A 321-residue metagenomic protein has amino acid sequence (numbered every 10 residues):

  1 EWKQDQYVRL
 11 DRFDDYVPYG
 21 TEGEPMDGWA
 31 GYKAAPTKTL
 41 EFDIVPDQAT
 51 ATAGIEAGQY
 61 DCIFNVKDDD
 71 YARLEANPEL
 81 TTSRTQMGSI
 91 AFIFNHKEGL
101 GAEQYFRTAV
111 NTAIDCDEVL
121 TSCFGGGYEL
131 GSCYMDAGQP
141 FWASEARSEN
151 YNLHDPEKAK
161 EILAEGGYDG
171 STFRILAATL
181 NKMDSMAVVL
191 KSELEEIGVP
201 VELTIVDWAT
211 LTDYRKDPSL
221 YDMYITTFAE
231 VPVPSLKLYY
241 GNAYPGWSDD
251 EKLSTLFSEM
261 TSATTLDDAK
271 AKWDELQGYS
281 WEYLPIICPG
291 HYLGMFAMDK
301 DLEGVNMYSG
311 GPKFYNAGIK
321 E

Functional and structural regions predicted by a protein language model:
E1-D47, Y71-G88: Aromatic-rich, solvent-exposed beta-strand/loop patch
Q6-V8, S83-Q86, A113-W142, N181-K191 (+1 more regions): Detector for C-terminal structural segments
V8-R9, T37-D43, C62, G170-T179 (+1 more regions): Short, well-ordered beta-strand elements
K33-K38, Q104, P156-R174: Immediate post-signal peptide segment of exported/extracytoplasmic ligand-binding proteins
E41-A53, V66-D69, T179-N181, L203-D213: Short helix-initiation/N-cap motifs at beta->coil->alpha
A49-Y60, A76, Q104-Y105, V188-I197 (+1 more regions): Short helices/loops that flank or line small-molecule/ion binding pockets
Y60-V66, D222-T227: Paired acidic/hydrophobic, glycine-rich loop segments that form the ligand-binding mouth/hinge of periplasmic-binding
G101, Y128-E165, L180-D184: Structural transition elements
